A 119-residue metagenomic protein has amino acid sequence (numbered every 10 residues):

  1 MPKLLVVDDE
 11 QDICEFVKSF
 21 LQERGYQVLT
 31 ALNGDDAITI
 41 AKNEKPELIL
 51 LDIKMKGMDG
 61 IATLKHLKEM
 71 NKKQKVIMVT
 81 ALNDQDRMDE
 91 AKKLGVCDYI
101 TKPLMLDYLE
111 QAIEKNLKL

Functional and structural regions predicted by a protein language model:
E10, I49, I53-K54: The short loop immediately C-terminal to the conserved phospho-acceptor aspartate in CheY-like receiver
C14, K56, D84: The feature encodes the CheY-like receiver
E15-E23: Charged docking surfaces used in two-component/phosphorelay signaling
G25-L32, I40: Short hydrophobic/Thr-rich beta-strand motif most characteristic of the beta2 strand and flanking loop of CheY-like
N33-D36, G57-A62: Acidic catalytic/metal-coordinating carboxylates
T39, I61-K72, K93: Short amphipathic alpha-helix used as the core "switch/output" element in two-component signaling
A62, N83-D98, E110-Q111, K115: Alpha4 helix (beta4-alpha4-beta5 surface) of REC/receiver domains from two-component response regulators
